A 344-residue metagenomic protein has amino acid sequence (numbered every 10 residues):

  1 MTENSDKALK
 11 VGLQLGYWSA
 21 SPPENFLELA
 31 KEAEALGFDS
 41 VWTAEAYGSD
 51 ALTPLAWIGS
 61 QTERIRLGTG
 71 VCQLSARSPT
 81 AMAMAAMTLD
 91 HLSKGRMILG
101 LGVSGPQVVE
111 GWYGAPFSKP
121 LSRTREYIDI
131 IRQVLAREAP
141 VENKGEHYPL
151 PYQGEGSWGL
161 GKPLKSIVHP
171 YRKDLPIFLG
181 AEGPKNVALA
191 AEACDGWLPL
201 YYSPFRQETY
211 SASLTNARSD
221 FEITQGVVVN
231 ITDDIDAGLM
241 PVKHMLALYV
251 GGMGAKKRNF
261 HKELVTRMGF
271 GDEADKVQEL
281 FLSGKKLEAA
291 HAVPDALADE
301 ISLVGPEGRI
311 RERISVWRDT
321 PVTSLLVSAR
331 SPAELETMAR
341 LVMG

Functional and structural regions predicted by a protein language model:
M1-G344: Active-site-adjacent structural elements that line small-molecule/cofactor binding pockets in enzymes
